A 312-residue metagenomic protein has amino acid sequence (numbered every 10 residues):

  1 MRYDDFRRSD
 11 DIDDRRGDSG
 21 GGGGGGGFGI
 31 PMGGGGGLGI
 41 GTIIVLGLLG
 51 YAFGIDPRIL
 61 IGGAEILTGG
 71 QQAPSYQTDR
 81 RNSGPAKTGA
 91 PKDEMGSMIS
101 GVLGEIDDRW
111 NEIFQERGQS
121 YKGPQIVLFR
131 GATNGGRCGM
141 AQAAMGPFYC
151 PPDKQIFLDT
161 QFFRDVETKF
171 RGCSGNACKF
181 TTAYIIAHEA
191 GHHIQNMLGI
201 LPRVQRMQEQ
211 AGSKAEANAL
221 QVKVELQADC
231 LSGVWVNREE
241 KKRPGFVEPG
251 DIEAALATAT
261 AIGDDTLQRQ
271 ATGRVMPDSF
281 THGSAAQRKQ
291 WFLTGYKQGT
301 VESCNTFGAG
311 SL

Functional and structural regions predicted by a protein language model:
M1-K87: Long amphipathic alpha-helical segments used for membrane anchoring, targeting, substrate engagement, or oligomerization
D4, T260-L312: Pan-zinc metallopeptidase signature
L48, W110, L158, Y184-M197 (+2 more regions): Active-site recognition of the HExxH zinc-binding catalytic motif
S97-Y121, N218-L267: Short helix/loop segments within enzyme catalytic domains that coordinate or immediately flank catalytic cofactors
M98, E105, Y121-P124, A143-M145 (+2 more regions): Extracytoplasmic
A132-D165: Catalytic zinc-binding patch centered on the HExxH motif and its immediate surroundings that defines zinc-dependent
R164-I185, E216-V222: Short pre-active-site segment immediately N-terminal to the catalytic Zn-binding motif
N196-Q221, E225: Post-HEXXH active-site segment of zinc metalloproteases
